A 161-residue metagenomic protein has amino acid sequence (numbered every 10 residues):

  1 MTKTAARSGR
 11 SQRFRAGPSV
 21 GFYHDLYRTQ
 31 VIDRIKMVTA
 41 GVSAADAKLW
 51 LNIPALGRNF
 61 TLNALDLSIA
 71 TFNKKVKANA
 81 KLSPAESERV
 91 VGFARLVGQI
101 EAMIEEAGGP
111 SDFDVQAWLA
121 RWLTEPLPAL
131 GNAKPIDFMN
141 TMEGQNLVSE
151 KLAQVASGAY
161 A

Functional and structural regions predicted by a protein language model:
M1-A161: Non-transmembrane "mature" sequence context
